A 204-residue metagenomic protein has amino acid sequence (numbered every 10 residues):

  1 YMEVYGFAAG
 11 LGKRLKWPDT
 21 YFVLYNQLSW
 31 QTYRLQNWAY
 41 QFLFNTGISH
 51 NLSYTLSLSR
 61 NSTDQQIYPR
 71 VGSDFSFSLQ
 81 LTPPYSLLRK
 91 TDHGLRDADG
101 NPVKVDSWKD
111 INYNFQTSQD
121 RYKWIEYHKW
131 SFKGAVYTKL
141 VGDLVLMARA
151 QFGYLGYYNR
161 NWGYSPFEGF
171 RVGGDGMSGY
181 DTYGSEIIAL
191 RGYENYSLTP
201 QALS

Functional and structural regions predicted by a protein language model:
Y1-T46, Y54-L56: Transmembrane beta-barrel wall of Gram-negative outer-membrane proteins
Q36-S204: C-terminal outer-membrane beta-barrel translocator/porin domains of Gram-negative envelope proteins and their
